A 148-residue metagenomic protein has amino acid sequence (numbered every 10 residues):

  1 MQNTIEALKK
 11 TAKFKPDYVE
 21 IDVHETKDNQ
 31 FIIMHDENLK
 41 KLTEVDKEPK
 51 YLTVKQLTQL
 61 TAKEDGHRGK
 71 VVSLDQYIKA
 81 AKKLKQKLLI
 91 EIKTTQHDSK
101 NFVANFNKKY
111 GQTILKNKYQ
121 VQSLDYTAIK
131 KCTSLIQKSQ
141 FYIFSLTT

Functional and structural regions predicted by a protein language model:
M1-T148: Phosphate-group recognition and catalysis centered on beta-loop-alpha active-site segments
